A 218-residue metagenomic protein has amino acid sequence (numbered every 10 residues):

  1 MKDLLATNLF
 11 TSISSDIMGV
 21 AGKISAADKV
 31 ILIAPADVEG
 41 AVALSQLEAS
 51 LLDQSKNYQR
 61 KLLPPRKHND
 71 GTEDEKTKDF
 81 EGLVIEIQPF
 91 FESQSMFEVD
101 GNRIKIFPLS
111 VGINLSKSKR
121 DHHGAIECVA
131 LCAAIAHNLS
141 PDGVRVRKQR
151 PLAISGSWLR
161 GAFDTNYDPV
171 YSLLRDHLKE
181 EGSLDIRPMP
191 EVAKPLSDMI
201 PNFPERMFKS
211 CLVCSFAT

Functional and structural regions predicted by a protein language model:
M1-F216: Replace "Mg2+/Mn2+-dependent" with "divalent metal-dependent
